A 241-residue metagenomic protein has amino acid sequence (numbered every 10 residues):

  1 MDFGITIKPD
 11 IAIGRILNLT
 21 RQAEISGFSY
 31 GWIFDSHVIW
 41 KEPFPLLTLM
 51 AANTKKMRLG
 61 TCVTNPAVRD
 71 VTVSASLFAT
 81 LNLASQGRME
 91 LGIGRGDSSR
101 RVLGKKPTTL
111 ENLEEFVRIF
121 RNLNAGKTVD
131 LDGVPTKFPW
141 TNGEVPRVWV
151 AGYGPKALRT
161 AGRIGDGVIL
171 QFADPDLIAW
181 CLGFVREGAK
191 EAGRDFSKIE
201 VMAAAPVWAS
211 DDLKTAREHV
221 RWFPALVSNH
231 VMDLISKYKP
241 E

Functional and structural regions predicted by a protein language model:
M1-C62, P146: N-terminal beta1-alpha1-beta2 module of alpha/beta enzyme domains
D2-G14, T64-V71, N142-Y153, V207-W208: Active-site mouth loops of central-metabolism enzymes
F3-I7, G31-I33, R58-C62, M89-I93 (+3 more regions): Hydrophobic faces of well-ordered beta-strands that scaffold small-molecule active sites in alpha/beta enzyme cores
I11-A23, S74-L77, V150-T160, V220: Short, acidic/polar
R21-I25, L47-R58, F78-M89, G162-R163 (+1 more regions): Acidic (Asp/Glu)-rich catalytic clusters
I39-L49, D174-A189: Active-site-adjacent beta->alpha loops and helix N-cap segments on the catalytic face of soluble alpha/beta enzymes
A67-T80, P107: Glycine-rich anion/phosphate-binding loops
K106-F138, I178-E241: An alpha-helical appendage that flanks or caps ligand/catalytic pockets
